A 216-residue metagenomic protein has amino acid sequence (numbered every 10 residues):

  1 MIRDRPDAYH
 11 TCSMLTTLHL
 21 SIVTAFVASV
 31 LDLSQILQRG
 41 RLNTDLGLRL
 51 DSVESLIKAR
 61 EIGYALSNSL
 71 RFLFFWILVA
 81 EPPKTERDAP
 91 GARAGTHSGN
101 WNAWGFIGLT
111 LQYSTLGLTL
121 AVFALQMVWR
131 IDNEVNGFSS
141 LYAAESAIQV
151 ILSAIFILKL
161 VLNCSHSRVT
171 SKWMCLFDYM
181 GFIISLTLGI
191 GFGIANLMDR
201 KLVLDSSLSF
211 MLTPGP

Functional and structural regions predicted by a protein language model:
M1-A89: Membrane-proximal first intracellular loop
R5, V79-T96, W129-N133, L160-S171: Cytoplasmic membrane-interface regions of multi-pass membrane proteins
P6, H10-S13, T17, R49-A59 (+2 more regions): Membrane-interfacial loop-to-transmembrane-helix junctions in polytopic alpha-helical membrane proteins
L15-V27, N102-L116, F177-I184: Transmembrane alpha-helical segments of multi-pass membrane proteins
A25-L46, L118-N133, Y142-E145, I184-V203: Helix-to-loop junction signature of class
V53-N68, V135-K159, V169-P216: Extracellular loop 3-seventh transmembrane helix
A80-F123: The cytoplasmic-loop to transmembrane-helix boundary for the fourth helix
I107-N163: Extracellular-loop-to-transmembrane junctions of the mid-late helices
